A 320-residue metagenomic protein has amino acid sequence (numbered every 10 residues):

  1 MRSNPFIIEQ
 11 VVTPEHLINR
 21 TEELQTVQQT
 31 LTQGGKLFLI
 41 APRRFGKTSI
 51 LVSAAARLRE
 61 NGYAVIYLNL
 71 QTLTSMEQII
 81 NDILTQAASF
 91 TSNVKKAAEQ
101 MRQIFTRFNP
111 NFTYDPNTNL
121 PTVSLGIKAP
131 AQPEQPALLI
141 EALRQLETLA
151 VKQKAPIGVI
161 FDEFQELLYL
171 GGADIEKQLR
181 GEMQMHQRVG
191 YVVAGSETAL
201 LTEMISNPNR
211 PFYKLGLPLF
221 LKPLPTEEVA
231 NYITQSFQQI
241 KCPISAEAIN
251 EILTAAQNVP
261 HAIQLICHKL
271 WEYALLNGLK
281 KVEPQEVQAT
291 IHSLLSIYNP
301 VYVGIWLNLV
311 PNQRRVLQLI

Functional and structural regions predicted by a protein language model:
M1-L37, P42: A short, basic N-terminal segment
R20, T48, V259: Short, conserved phosphate/pyrophosphate- and ester-handling motifs at nucleotide-, phospho-/glycolipid
P42-F45, S49-I157, V189: P-loop NTPase nucleotide-binding core
T72-S75, E166, S196-L200, L224-E227 (+1 more regions): Conserved nucleotide-binding/hydrolysis micro-motifs of P-loop NTPases
I80, L84, A88, L143 (+3 more regions): Short, amphipathic alpha-helical segments that act as regulatory/interfacial helices in nucleotide-processing proteins
K128-E197, S206: Conserved Walker B catalytic segment
E203-T254, L276-N277: Helix-loop-helix "sensor" segment of P-loop NTPases
A262-I320: Winged-helix-like regulatory helical subdomains adjacent to P-loop NTPase cores
